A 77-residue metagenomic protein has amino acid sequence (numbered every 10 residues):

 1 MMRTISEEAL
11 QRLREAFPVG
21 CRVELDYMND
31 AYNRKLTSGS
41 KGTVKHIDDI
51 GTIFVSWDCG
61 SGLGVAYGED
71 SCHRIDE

Functional and structural regions predicted by a protein language model:
M2-R14, P18-E77: Basic/aromatic-rich interaction segments and small domains that mediate binding to polyanionic partners
